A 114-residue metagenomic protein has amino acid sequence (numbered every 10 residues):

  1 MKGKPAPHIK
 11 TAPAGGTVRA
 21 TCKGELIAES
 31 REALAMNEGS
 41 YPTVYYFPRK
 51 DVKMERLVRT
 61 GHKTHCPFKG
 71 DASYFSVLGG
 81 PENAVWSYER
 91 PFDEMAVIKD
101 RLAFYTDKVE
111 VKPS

Functional and structural regions predicted by a protein language model:
M1-S114: Terminal leader/tail segments of proteins
